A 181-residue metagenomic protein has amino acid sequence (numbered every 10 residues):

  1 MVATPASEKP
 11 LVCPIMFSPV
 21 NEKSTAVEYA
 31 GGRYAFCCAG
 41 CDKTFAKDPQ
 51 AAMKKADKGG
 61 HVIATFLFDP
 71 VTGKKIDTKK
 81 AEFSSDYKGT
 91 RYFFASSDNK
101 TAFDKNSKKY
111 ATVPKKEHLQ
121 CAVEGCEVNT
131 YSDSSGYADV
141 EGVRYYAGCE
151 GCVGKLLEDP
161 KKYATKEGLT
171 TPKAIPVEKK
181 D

Functional and structural regions predicted by a protein language model:
M1-D181: Intrinsically disordered, low-complexity terminal tails/loops enriched in metal-binding residues
